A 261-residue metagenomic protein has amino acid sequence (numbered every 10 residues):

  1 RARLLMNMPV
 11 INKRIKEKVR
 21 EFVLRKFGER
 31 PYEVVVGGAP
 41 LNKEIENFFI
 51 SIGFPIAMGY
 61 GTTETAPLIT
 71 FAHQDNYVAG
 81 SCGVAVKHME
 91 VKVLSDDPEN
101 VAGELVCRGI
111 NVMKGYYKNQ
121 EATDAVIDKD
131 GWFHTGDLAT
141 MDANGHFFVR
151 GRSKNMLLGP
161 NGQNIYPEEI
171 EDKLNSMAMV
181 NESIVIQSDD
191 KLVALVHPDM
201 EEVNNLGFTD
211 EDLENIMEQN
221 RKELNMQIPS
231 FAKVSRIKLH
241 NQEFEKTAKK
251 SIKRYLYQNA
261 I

Functional and structural regions predicted by a protein language model:
R1-Y77, N181: Gly/Ser/Thr-rich phosphate-binding loop
E44-Y117: Conserved mid-sequence domains
V91, G145, L174, A194 (+2 more regions): Residue-level signal for inorganic ion chemistry
K92, E99-G159, S176: Conserved ATP-binding/catalytic segment of the ANL
V101, F148-R150, I165, T247 (+1 more regions): Generic structural signal for well-ordered beta-strand positions
V112, H146-N175, E202-D212, P229-V234: Adenylate-forming
L138, S176-M200, N225: C-terminal boundary motif of the adenylate-forming
L157, E182, D190-V193, R221-I261: Conserved C-terminal "lid"/linker of ANL adenylate-forming enzymes
